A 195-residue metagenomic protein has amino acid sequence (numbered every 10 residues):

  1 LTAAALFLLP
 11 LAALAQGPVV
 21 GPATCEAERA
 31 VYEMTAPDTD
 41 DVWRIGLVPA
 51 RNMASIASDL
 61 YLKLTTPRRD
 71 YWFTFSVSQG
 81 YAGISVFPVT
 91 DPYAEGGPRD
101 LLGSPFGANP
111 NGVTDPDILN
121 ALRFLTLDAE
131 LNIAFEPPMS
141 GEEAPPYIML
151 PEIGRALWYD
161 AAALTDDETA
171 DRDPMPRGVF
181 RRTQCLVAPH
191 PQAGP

Functional and structural regions predicted by a protein language model:
L1-A4: Bacterial N-terminal signal peptides that target proteins for export
P10-A12: N-terminal signal peptide c-region/cleavage motif recognized by signal peptidases
Q16-N109: N-terminal secretory signal peptides
Y81-I148: Surface-exposed, polar helix/loop patches in the mature regions of secreted/periplasmic/lumenal proteins that form
L122-P195: Glycine-rich, aromatic-bearing surface loops/beta-hairpins
